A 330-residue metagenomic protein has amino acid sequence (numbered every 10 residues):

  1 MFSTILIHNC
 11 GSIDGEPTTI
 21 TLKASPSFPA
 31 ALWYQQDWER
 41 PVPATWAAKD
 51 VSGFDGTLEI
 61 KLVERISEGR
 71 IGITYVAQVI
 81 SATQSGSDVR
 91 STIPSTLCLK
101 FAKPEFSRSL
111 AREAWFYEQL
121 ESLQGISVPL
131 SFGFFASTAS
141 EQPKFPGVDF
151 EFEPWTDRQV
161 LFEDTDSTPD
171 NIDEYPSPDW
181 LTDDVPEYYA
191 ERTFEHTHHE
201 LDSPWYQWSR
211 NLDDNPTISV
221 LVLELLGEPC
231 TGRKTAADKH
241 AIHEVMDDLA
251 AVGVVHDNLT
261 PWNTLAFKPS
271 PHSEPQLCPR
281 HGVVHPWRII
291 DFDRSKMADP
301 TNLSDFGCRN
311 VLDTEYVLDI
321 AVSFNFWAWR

Functional and structural regions predicted by a protein language model:
M1-E68, Q78: Juxta-kinase regulatory segment immediately upstream of eukaryotic protein kinase catalytic domains
G56, R70-Y75, I93-L97, S127 (+5 more regions): Core residues of folded domains in eukaryotic genome-function proteins
G56-P129: ATP-binding glycine-rich loop module of kinase domains
V76, L225, L265-K268: Conserved hydrophobic "DFG−1" position in protein kinase catalytic cores
S81-A82, P104-F106, A136, G227-E228 (+2 more regions): Conserved beta-strand elements of beta-rich interaction domains across eukaryotes, especially beta-propellers
T83-P94, E141-F145, L212-P216, S270-H285: Short, solvent-exposed loop/turn segments that connect beta-strands within catalytic domains and beta-strand-rich
E121, V128-K239: Conserved structural core of kinase catalytic domains
I218, T231-R330: C-lobe/activation-segment region of protein kinase-like
